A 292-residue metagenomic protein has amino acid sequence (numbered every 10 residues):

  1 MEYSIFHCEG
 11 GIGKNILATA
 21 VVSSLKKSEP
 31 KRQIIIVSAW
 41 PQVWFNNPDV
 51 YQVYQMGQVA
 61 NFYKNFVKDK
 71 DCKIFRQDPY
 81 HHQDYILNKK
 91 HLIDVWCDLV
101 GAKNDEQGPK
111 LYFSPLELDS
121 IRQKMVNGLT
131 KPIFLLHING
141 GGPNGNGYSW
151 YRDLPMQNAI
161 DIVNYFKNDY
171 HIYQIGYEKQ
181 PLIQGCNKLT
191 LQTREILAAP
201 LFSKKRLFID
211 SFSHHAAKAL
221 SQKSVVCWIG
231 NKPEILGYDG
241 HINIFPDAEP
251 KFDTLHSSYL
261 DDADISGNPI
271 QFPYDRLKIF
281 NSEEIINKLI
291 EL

Functional and structural regions predicted by a protein language model:
M1-L292: Catalytic machinery of carbohydrate-active enzymes, primarily nucleotide-sugar-dependent glycosyltransferases
